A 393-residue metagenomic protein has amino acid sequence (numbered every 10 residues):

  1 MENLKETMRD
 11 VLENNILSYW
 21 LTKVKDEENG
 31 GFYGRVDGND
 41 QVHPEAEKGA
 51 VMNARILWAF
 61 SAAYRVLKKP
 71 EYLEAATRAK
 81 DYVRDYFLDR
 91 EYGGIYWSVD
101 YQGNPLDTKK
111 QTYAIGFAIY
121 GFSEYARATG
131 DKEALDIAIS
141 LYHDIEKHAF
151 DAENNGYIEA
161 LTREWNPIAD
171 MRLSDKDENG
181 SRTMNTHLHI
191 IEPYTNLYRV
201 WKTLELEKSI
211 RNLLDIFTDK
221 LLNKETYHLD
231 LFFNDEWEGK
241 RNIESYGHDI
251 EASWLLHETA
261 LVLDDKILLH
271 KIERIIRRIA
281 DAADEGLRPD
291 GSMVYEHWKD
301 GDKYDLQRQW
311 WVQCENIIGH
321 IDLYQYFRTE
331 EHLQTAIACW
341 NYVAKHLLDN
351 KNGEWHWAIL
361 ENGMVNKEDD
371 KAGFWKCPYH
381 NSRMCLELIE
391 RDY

Functional and structural regions predicted by a protein language model:
M1-Y393: Glycan-recognition and catalytic cores of secretory/periplasmic carbohydrate-active enzymes
